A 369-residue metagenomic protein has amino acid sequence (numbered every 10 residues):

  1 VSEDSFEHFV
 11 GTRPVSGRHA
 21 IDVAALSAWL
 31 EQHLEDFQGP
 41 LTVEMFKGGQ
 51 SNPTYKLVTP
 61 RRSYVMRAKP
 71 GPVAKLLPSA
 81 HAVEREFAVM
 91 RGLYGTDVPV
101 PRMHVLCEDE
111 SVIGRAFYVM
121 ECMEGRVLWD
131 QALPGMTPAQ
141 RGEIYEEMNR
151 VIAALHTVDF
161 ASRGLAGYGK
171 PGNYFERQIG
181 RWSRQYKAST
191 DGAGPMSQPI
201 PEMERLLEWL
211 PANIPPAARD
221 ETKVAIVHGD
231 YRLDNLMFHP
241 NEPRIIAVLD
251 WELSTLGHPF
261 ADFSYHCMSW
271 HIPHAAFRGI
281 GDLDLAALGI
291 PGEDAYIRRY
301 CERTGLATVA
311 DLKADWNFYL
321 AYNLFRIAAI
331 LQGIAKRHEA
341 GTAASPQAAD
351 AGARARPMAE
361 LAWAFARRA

Functional and structural regions predicted by a protein language model:
S2-F37: Juxta-kinase regulatory segment immediately upstream of eukaryotic protein kinase catalytic domains
P40-W209, N213-I226, H239-P243: ATP-binding pocket architecture of kinase catalytic cores
G169-K170, T308-Y322: All-alpha amphipathic helical-bundle segments outside canonical DNA-binding/catalytic cores that form hydrophobic
I226-H228, L233: Catalytic-loop of the protein kinase fold
M237-Y265, H274: Catalytic activation segment of kinase domains across protein kinase-like and atypical kinase folds
F260-L306, Y322-A340: Active-site activation/catalytic loop segments of kinase-like enzymes and analogous catalytic loops in related
G292, A349-A369: Amphipathic, Lys/Arg-enriched alpha-helical patches that create a basic surface for binding polyanionic ligands
